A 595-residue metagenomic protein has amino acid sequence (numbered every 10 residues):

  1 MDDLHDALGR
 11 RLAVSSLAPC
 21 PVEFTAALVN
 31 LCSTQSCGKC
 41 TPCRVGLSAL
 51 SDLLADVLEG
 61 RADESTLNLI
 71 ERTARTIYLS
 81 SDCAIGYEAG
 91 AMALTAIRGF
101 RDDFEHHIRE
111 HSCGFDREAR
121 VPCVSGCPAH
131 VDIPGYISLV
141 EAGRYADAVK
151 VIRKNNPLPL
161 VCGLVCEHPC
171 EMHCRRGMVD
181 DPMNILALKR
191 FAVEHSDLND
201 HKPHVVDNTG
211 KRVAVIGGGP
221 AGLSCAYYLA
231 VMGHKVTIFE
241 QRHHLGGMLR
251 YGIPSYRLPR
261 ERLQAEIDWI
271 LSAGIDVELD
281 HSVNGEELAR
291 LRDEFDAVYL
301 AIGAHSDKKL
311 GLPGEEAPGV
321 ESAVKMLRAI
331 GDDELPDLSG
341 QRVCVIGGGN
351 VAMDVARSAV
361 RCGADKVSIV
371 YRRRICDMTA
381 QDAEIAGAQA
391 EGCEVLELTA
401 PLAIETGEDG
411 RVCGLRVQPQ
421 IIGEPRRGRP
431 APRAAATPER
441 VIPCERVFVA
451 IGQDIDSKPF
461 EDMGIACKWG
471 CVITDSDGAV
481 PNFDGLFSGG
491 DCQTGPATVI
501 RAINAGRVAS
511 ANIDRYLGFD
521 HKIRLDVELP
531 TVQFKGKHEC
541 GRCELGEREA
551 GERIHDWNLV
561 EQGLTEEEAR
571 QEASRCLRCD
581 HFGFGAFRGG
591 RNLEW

Functional and structural regions predicted by a protein language model:
M1-G114: Redox cofactor-anchoring modules in respiratory/redox and cofactor-processing assemblies
N30-D52, R75-M92, F115-G135, P157-M178 (+1 more regions): Local cysteine-cluster metal-coordination motifs and their immediate loop/turn environment, predominantly Fe-S cluster
C113-G114, P122-C123, A400-T406, R411-C413 (+3 more regions): Mid-to-C-terminal Rossmann-like scaffold of FAD/NAD(P)H-dependent oxidoreductases
F191-V206, A265-D280, G285, D307-C362 (+2 more regions): Glycine-rich dinucleotide-binding loop and its adjacent helix/turn
D207, R212-I216, Q264-L312, A403-R416 (+3 more regions): Feature captures the FAD/FMN-dependent oxidoreductase FAD-binding
K235-E278, I330, A356-A403, H521-F534: Rossmann-like dinucleotide-binding cores of NAD(P)H-dependent redox enzymes
E316-G340, E408, P425-P496, I500 (+1 more regions): FAD-site-proximal beta/loop scaffold in flavoenzymes
V355, C492-D520: A conserved FAD-binding loop/helix module that cradles the flavin
